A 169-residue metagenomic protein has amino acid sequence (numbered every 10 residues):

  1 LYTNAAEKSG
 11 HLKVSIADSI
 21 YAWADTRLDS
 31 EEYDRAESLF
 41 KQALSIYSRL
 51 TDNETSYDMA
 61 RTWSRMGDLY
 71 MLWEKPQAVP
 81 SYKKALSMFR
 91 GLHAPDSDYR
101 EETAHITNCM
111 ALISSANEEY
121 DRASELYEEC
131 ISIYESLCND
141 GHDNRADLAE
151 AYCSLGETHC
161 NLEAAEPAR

Functional and structural regions predicted by a protein language model:
A6, A24, T51-D52, G67 (+6 more regions): Short coil/turn linking the two alpha-helices of tandem helical-hairpin repeats
A6, G10-K13, N53-S56, P95-R100 (+1 more regions): Inter-repeat boundary and helix-capping residues of tandem alpha-helical solenoids
S15-D18, D58-R61, E102-H105, D147-E150: Residue register of alpha-helical TPR repeats
E31, W73-E74, E118, E163: Residue-level detector of the short coil/turn that links helix A to helix B within each tetratricopeptide repeat
